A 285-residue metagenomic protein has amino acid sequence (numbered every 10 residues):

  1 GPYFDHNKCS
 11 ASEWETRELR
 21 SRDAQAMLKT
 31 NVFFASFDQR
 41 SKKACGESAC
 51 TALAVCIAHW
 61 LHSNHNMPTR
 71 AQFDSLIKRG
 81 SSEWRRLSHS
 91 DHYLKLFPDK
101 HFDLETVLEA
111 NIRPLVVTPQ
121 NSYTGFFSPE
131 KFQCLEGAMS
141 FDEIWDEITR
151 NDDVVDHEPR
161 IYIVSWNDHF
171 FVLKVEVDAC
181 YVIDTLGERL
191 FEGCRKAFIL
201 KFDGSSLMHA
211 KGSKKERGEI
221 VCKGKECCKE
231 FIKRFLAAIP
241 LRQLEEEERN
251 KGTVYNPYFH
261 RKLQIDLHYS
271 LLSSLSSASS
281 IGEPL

Functional and structural regions predicted by a protein language model:
F4, K8-L285: Cysteine-dependent deubiquitinase/ubiquitin-like isopeptidase catalytic cores across multiple families
